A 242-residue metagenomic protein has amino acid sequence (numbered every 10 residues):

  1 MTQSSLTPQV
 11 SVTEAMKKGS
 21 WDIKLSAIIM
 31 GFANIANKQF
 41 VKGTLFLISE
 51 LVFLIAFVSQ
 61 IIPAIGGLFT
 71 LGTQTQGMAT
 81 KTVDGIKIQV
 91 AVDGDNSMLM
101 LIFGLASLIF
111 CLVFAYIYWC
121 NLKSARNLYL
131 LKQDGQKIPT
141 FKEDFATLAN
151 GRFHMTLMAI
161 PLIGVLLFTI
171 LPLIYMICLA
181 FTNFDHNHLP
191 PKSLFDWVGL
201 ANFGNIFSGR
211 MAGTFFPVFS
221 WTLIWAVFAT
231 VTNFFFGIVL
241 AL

Functional and structural regions predicted by a protein language model:
T2-P8, S20-D22, I28-I29, F40-G43 (+3 more regions): N-terminal signal-anchor/first transmembrane alpha helix
S11-A15, F145, I160, W221-W225: Short alpha-helical transmembrane interface motifs in multi-pass membrane proteins
S11-S97: Ordered, small/hydrophobic-rich secondary-structure cores
A15, A146-H154, I206-F215: Helix-boundary and loop/linker segments of multi-pass membrane transporters
S20-A36, D144-F145, W197-R210: A short amphipathic helical element positioned immediately N-terminal to and/or at the very start of a transmembrane
G72-K81, F168-M211: Short membrane-interfacial helix/loop motifs at transmembrane-helix boundaries
T75-I109, S208-S220: Membrane-interface segments at the starts/ends of alpha-helical transmembrane spans
V113-Y118, A212-L242: Transmembrane alpha-helix signature in integral membrane proteins
